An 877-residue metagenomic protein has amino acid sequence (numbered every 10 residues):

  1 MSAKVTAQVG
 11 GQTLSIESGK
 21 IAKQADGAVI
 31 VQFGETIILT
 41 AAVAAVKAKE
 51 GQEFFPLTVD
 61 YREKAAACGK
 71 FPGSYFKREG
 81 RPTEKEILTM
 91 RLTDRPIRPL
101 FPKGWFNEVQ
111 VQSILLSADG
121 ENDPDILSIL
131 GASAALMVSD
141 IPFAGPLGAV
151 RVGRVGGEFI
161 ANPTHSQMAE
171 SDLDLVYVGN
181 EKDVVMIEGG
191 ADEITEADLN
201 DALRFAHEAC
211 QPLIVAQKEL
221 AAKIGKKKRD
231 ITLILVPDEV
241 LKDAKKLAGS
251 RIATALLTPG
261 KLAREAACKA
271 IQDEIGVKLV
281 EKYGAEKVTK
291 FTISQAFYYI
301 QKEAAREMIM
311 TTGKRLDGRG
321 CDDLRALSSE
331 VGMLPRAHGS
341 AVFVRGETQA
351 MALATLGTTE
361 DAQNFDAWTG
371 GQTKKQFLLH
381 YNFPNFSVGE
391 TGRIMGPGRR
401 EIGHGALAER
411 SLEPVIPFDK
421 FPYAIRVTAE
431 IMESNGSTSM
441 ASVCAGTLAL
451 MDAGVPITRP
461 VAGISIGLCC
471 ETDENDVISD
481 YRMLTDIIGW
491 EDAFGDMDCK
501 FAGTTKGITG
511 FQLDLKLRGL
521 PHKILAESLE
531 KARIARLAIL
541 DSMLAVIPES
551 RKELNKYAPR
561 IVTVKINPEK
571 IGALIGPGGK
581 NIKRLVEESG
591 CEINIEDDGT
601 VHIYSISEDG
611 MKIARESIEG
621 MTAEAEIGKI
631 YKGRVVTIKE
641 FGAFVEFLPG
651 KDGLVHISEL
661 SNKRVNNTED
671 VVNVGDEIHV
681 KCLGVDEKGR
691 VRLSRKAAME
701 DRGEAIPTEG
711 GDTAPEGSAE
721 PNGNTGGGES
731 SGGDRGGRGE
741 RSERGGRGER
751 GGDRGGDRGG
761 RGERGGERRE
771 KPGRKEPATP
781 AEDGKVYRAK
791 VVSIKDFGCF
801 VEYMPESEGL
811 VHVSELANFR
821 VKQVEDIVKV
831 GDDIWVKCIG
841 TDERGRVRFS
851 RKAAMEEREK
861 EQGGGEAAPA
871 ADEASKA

Functional and structural regions predicted by a protein language model:
M1-A45, K49, R229-Q372, P559-A573 (+2 more regions): Extended amphipathic alpha-helical scaffolds
S2-K4, V9-Q12, D26, F54 (+11 more regions): Alpha/propeptide regions of enzymes that mature by internal proteolysis
T13, A25-Q110, L115-N122, E181 (+5 more regions): Glycine-rich, flexible beta-strand/loop modules in the N-terminal catalytic cores of phosphate-handling
G27-V29, I37, N122-D140, V331-A354 (+2 more regions): Conserved phosphate/anionic-ligand binding catalytic regions in large, soluble enzymes, centered on
K103-V109, A144-P146, L213-I231, L262-A263 (+7 more regions): Flexible, glycine/charged-enriched surface loops at secondary-structure junctions
S113-L115, V185-G190, I231-L235, K246-L256 (+6 more regions): Short, hydrophobic beta-strand segments
D140-P259, L450-K552: Mobile "lid/hinge" segments at catalytic clefts and subdomain interfaces of large enzymes
Y557-I561, P568-A877: Single-stranded RNA-binding regions, centering on S1/OB-family and related RNA-binding modules
